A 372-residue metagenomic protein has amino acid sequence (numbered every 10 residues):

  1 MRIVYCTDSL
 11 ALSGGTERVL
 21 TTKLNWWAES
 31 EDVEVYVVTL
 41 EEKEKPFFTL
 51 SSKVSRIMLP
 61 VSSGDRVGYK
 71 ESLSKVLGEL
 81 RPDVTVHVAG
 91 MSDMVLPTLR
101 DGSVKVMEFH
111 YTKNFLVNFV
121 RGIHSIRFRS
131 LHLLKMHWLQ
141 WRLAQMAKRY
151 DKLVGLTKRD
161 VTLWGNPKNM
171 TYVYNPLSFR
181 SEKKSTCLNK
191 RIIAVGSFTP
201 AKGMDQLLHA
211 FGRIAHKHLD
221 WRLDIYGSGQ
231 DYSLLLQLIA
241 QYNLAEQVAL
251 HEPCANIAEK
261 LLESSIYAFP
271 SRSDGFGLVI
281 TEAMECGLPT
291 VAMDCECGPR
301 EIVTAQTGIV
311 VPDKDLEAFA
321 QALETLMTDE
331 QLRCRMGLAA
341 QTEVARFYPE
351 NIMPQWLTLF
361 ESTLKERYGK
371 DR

Functional and structural regions predicted by a protein language model:
C6-G14, L20, W26-G64, L163: N-terminal strand-loop element at the rim of the active site of nucleotide-sugar-dependent glycosyltransferases
G14-T22, K190, A194-R213, Q230-L236 (+1 more regions): A conserved mid-protein helix/loop that constitutes part of the nucleotide-sugar donor-binding site
H87-D93, F109-T112: Short His-centered aromatic/hydrophobic patch
M136-M170: A short, active-site helix/loop in glycosyltransferases that binds the activated sugar's phosphate group
Q247, A318, T325, L332-R346 (+1 more regions): A short, well-ordered alpha-helix in the C-terminal region of glycosyltransferases
P253, R272: Aromatic "clamp/platform" in nucleotide-sugar-dependent glycosyltransferases that forms part of the donor/acceptor
P289-M293: Short hydrophobic beta-strand element within catalytic cores of glycosyltransferases and related nucleotide-activated
T304-A305, I309-L316, E324-Q331: Conserved acidic donor-binding segment of nucleotide-sugar-dependent glycosyltransferases
